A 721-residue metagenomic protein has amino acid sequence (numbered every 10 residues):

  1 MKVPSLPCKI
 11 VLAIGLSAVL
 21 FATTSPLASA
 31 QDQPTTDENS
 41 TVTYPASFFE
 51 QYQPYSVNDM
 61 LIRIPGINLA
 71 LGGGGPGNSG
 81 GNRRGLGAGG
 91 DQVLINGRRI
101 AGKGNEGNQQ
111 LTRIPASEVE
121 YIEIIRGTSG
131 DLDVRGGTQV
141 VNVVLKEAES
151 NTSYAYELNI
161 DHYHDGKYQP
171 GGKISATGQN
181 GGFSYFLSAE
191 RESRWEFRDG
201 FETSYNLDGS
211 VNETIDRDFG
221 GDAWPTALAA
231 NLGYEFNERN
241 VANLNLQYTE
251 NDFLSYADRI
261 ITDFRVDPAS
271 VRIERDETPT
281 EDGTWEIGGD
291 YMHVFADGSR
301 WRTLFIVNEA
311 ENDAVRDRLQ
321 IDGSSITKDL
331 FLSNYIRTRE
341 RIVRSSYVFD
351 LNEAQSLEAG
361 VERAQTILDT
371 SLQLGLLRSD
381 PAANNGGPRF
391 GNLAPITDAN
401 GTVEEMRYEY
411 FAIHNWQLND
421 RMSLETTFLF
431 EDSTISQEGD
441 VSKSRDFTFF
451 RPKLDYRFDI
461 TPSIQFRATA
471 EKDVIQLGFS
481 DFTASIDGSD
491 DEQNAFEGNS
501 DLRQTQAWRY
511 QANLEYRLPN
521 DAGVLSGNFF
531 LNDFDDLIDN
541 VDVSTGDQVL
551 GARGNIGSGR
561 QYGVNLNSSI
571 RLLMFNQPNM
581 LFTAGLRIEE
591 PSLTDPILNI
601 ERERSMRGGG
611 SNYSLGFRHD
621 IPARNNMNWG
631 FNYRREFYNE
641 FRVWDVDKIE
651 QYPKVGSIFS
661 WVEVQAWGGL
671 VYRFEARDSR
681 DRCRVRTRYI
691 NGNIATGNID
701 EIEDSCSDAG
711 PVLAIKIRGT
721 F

Functional and structural regions predicted by a protein language model:
Q33, V42, N58-K103: Extracytoplasmic beta-strand/coil segments of soluble accessory domains associated with Gram-negative outer-membrane
V57-M60, S79-R83, V93-L94, Q109-T112 (+2 more regions): N-terminal periplasmic accessory domains that precede and gate Gram-negative outer-membrane beta-barrel machines
R98-R126: Short acidic/polar hinge/loop motifs at secondary-structure boundaries that mediate gating or recognition
H164-D199, S210-A257, P279-A296, L351: Transmembrane beta-barrel wall of Gram-negative outer-membrane proteins
D276-T284, A399-E405, V474-S526, L531-D533 (+3 more regions): Outer-membrane beta-barrel signature, preferentially recognizing the C-terminal barrel domain of Gram-negative
E311, I367-D369, T434, S444 (+7 more regions): Surface-exposed extracellular loop regions of Gram-negative outer-membrane beta-barrel proteins, predominantly
F530-D533, A552-R642: Gram-negative outer-membrane beta-barrel transporters
E640, V662-F721: C-terminal beta-signal and adjacent terminal beta-strands/loops of Gram-negative outer-membrane beta-barrel proteins
